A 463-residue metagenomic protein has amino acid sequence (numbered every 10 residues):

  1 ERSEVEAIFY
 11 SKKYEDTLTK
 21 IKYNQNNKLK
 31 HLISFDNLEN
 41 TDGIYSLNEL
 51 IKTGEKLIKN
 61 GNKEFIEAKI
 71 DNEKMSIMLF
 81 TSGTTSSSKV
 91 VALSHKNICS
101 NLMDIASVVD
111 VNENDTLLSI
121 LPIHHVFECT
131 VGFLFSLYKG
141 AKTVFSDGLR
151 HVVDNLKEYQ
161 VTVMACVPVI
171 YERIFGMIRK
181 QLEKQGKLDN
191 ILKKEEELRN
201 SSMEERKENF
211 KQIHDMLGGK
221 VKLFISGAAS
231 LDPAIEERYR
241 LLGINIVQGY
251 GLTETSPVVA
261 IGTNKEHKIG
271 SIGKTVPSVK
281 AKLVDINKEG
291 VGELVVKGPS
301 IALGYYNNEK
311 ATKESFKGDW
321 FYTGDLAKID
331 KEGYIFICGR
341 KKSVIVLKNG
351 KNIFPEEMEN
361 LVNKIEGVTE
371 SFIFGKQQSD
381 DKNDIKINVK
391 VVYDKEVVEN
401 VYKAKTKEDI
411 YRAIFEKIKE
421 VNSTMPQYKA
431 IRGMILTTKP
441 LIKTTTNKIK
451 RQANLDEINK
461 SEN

Functional and structural regions predicted by a protein language model:
E1-K52, Q377, I385, K395: Structural core segment of the AMP-binding/adenylate-forming
S34, K52-F80, S87, D110-T116: Conserved pre-ATP/AMP-binding loop-to-beta segment of ANL
S76-L102: Conserved AMP-binding A3 loop
C99-T116, I123-K211, K220, N245: Conserved AMP-binding/adenylation subdomain of ANL enzymes
V144-S146, F224, L231-G292, I301-L303 (+2 more regions): Conserved ATP-binding loop and adjacent catalytic segment of the adenylate-forming AMP-binding
T275, K282-V284, K288-L347, N352-P355: Conserved ATP-binding/catalytic segment of the ANL
I301, S315-F316, Y334-N363, E396-D409 (+1 more regions): Adenylate-forming
F372-Q377, K419-N463: Conserved C-terminal "lid"/linker of ANL adenylate-forming enzymes
